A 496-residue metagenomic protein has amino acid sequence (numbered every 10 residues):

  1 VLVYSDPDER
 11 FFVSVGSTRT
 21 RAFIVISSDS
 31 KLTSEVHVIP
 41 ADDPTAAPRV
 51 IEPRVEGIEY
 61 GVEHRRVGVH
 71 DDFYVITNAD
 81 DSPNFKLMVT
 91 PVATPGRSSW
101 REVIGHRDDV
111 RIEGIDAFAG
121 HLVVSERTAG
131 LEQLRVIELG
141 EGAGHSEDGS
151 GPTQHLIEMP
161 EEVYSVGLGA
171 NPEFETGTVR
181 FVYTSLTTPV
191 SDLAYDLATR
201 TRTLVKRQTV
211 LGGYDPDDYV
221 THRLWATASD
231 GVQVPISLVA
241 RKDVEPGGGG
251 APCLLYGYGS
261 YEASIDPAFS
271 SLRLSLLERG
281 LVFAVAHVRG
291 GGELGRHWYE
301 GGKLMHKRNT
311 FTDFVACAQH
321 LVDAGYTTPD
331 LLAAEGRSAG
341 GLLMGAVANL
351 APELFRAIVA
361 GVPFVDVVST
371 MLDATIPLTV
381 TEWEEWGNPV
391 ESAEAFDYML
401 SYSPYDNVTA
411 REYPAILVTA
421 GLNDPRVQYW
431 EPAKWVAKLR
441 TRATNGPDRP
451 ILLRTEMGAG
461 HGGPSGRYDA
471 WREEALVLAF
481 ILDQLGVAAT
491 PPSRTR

Functional and structural regions predicted by a protein language model:
V1, L32-V38, D81-V89, G130-I137 (+1 more regions): Structural motif
L2-S5, P48-E52, W100-G105, H155-E158: A short beta-strand motif characteristic of beta-propeller blades
F11-G68, E113-G114, H145-G249, A263 (+3 more regions): Non-catalytic accessory segments flanking enzyme active sites
I24, F73-V75, L122, V179: Hydrophobic beta-strand positions that form the internal "hydrophobic ladder" of WD40/Gbeta-like beta-propeller blades
S27, I76-N78, S125, V182: Residue-level marker for isolated small/hydroxyl-bearing positions within beta-strands of beta-sheet-rich domains
A79, H121, S260, S338 (+1 more regions): Residue-level signal for short, function-critical loop segments
P160, G169, V182, Y195-T201 (+6 more regions): Cap/lid segment of the alpha/beta-hydrolase catalytic domain
V285-R496: Active-site-proximal cap/loop segments of hydrolase catalytic domains
